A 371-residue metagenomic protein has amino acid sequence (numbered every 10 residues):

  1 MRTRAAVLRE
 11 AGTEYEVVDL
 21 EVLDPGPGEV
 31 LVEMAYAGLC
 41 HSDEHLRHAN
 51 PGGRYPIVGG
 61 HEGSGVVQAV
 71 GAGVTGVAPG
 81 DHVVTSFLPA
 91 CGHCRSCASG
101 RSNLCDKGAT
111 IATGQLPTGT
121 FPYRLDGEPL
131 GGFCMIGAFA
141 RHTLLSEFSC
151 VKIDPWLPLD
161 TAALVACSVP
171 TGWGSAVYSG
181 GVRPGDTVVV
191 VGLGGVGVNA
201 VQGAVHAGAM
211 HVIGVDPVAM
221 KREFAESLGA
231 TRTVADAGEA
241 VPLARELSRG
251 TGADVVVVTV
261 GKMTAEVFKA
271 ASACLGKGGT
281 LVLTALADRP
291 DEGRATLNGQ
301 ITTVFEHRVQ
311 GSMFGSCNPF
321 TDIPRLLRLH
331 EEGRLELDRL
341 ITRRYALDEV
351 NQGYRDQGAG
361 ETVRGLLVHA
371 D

Functional and structural regions predicted by a protein language model:
M1, K269-A273, K277, S316-D371: C-terminal hydrophobic helical "lid"/dimerization subdomain of Rossmann-like NAD(P)H-dependent oxidoreductases
R4, E16, E21, E33 (+2 more regions): Residues located in well-ordered beta-strands
E21-V22, R54-G60, L130-M135, R141-H142: Short Gly/Pro-enriched turn/cap motifs at secondary-structure boundaries
L23-A37, H48-A98, N103, I111 (+1 more regions): Glycine-rich beta-strand-centered segment in the early N-terminal region that forms part of a ligand/cofactor-binding
P79, R141, F148-C150, D154-P242: Mid-domain Rossmann-like dinucleotide-binding core that forms the NAD(H)/NADP(H) cofactor-binding site
F87-F148: Cysteine-cluster motifs in flexible loop/terminal segments that predominantly coordinate metals
G180-R183, A219-R308: Glycine-rich cofactor phosphate-binding loops and adjacent beta1-alpha1 units of small-molecule cofactor enzyme domains
